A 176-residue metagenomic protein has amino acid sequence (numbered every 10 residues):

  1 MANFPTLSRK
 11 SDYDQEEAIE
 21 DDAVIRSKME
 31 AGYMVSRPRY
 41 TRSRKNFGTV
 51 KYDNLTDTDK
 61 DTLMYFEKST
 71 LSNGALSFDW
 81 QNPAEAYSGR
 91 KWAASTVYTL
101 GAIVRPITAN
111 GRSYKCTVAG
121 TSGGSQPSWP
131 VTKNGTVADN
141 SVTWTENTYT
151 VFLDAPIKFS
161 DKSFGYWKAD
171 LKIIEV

Functional and structural regions predicted by a protein language model:
M1-S88, T145-V176: Extracellular/virion structural assembly segments
R9-S11, A86-T148: Tryptophan-rich substrate-binding surfaces of secreted polymer-degrading and adhesive proteins
